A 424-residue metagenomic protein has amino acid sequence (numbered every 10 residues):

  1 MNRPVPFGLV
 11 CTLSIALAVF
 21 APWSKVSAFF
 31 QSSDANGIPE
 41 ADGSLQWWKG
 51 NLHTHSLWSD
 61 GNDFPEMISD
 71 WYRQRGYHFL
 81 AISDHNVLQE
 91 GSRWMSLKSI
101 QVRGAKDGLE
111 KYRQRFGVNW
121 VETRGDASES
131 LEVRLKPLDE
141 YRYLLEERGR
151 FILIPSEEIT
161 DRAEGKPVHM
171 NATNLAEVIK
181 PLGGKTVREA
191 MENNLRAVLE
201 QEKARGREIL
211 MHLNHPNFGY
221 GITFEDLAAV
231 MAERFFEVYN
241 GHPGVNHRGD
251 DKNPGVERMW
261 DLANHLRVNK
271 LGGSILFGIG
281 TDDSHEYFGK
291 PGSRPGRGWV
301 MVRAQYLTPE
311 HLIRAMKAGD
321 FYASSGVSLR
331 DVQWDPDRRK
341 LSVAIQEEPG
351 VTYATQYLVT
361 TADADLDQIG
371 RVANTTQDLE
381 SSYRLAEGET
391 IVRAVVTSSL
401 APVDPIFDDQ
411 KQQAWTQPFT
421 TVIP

Functional and structural regions predicted by a protein language model:
M1-P4: Positively charged n-region of N-terminal signal peptides that target proteins for export
P6-S44, S59, P65-S69, L266-G278 (+1 more regions): C-terminal functional module detector
L13, S83-D84, N240, R371: A generic structural motif
N36-N214, G221-T223, G241-N246, N253-R258 (+3 more regions): A metal-dependent hydrolase metal-coordination microenvironment
H53, L210-P216, A364-A373: Short, charged, low-hydrophobicity "junction" segments
G76, R207, M231-A232, G388-T390: Short loop/turn motifs at secondary-structure junctions
G183-G184, E200-Y322: Long, contiguous interaction/targeting segments characteristic of exported/extracellular or secretory-pathway proteins
